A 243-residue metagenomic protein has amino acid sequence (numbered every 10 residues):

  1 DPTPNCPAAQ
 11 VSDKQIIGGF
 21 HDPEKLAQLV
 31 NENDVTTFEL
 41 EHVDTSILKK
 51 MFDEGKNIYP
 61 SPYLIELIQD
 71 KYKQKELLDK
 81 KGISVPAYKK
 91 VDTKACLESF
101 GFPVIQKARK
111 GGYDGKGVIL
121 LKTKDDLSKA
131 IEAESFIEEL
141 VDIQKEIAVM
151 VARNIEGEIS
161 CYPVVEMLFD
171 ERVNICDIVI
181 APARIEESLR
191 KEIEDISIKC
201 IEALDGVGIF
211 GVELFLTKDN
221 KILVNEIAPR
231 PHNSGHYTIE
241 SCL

Functional and structural regions predicted by a protein language model:
D1-Q69, K73-E76: ATP-binding N-terminal substructure of ATP-dependent carboxylate-amine bond-forming enzymes
K14-G19, E54-G55, E76-D79, V104 (+2 more regions): Short, hinge-like loop/turn segments at secondary-structure boundaries
G19-P23, T45, T93-K94, K124 (+1 more regions): Structural motif corresponding to alpha-helix initiation and N-cap regions
P23-E32, K94-F100, S128: Short amphipathic alpha-helix with an adjacent loop that forms part of the alpha/beta core around
T37, I58-P60, P86, I105 (+2 more regions): Structural detector of well-ordered beta-strand residues that form the stable sheet scaffold of enzyme domains
P60-V118, K124: A conserved helix-loop-beta module that forms one wall/lid of the active-site cleft in ATP-utilizing catalytic domains
P86, S234-L243: Short, intrinsically disordered, charge-balanced linker/junction segments flanking boundaries in proteins
I131-I185, K191-V224, A228-Y237: Phosphate-binding core of ATP-grasp and ATP-grasp-like enzymes
